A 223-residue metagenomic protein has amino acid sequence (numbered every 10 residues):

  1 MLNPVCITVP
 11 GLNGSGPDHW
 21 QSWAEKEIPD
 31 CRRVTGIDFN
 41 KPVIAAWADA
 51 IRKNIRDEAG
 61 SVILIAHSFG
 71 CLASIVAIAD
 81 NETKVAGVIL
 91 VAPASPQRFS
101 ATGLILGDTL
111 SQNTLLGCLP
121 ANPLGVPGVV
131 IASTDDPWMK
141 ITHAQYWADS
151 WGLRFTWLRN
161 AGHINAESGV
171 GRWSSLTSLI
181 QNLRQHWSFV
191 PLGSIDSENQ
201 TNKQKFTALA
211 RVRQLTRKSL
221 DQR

Functional and structural regions predicted by a protein language model:
L2-G60, K203-F206: Active-site catalytic motif of lipid deacylating hydrolases and related acyltransferases
G11, G36-F39, I89-R98: Active-site nucleophile loop of the alpha/beta-hydrolase fold
D30-R32, D149-N165: Catalytic histidine neighborhood in serine/cysteine hydrolases with alpha/beta-hydrolase-type architecture
P42-A45, A161-W173: Catalytic histidine-centered segment of alpha/beta-hydrolase-like enzymes
L64-I75: Gly/Ala-rich beta-loop-alpha elbow adjacent to hydrolase catalytic centers
L124-G125, V129-A132, D136: Short beta-strand/loop motif that positions the catalytic acidic residue of the alpha/beta-hydrolase fold
P137-H143: Conserved alpha/beta-hydrolase "acid-adjacent" motif
G169-R223: Catalytic active-site module of serine/aspartate enzymes centered on a nucleophile-bearing elbow/loop
